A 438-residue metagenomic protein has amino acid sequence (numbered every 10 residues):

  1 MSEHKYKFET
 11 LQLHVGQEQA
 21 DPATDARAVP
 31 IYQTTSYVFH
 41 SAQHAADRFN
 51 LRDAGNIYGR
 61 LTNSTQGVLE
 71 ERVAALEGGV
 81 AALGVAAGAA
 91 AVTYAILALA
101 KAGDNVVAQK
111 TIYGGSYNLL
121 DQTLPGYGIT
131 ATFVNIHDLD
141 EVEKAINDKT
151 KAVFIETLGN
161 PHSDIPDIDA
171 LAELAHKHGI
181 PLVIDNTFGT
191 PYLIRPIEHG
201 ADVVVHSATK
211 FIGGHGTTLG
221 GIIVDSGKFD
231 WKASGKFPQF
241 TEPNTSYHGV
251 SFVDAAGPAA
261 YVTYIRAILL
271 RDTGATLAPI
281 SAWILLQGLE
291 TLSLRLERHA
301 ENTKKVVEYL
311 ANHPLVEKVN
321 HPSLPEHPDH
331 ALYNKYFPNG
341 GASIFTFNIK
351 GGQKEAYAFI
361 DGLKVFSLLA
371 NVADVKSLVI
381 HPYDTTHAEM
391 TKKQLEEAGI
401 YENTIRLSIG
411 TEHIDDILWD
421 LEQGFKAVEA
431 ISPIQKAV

Functional and structural regions predicted by a protein language model:
S2, D121-Q122, T130, D148 (+3 more regions): PLP-dependent enzyme catalytic core of the Aspartate aminotransferase-like
S2-E3, G16-A20, A82-H313, A437: Conserved PLP-enzyme active-site core in the AAT-like
S2-N63, E71-R72: N-terminal "arm"/small-domain region of PLP-dependent enzymes with the aminotransferase-like
S41-A90, G115-T123: Conserved N-terminal alpha-helix of the aminotransferase class I/II PLP-enzyme fold
V153, G221-I223, V319, F345 (+1 more regions): Well-ordered beta-strand positions enriched in small/hydrophobic/aromatic, beta-favoring residues
L158, T187-G189, L324, K350 (+1 more regions): Active-site beta-loop-alpha junctions enriched in small/polar residues
V224, T346-N348, S408-G410: Short hydrophobic/aromatic beta-strand micro-patches that form the beta-sheet surface supporting nucleotide- or nucleic
T273-T276, I280-A282, Q287, T291 (+5 more regions): Conserved small-domain helix->loop->beta segment predominantly found in fold-type I
